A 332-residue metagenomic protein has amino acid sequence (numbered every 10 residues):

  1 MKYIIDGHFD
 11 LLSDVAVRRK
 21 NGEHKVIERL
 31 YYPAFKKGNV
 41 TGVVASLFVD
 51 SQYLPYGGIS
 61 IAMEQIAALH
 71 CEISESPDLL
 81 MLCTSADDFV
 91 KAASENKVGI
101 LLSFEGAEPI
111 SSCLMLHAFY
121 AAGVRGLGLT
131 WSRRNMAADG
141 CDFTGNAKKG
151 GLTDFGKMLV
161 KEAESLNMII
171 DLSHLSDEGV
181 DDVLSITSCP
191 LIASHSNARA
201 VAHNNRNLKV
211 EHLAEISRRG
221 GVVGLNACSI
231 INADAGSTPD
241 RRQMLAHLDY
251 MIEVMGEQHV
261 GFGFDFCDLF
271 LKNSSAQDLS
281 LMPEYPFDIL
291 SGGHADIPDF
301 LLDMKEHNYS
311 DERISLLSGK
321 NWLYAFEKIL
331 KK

Functional and structural regions predicted by a protein language model:
M1-K149, H203-K332: N-terminal hydrophobic targeting/anchoring segments and the immediately downstream early-domain regions of hydrolases
P109-I110, A121-R206: Divalent metal-binding pocket/active-site signature
